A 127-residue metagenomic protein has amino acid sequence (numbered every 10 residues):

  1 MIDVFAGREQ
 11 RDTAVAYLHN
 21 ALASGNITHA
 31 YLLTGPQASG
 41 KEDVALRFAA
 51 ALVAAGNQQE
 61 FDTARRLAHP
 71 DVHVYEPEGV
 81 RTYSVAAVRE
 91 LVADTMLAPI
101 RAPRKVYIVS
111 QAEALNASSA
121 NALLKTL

Functional and structural regions predicted by a protein language model:
M1-S118, A122-K125: Clamp-loader machinery-focused feature within the broader ASCE/P-loop NTPase space
